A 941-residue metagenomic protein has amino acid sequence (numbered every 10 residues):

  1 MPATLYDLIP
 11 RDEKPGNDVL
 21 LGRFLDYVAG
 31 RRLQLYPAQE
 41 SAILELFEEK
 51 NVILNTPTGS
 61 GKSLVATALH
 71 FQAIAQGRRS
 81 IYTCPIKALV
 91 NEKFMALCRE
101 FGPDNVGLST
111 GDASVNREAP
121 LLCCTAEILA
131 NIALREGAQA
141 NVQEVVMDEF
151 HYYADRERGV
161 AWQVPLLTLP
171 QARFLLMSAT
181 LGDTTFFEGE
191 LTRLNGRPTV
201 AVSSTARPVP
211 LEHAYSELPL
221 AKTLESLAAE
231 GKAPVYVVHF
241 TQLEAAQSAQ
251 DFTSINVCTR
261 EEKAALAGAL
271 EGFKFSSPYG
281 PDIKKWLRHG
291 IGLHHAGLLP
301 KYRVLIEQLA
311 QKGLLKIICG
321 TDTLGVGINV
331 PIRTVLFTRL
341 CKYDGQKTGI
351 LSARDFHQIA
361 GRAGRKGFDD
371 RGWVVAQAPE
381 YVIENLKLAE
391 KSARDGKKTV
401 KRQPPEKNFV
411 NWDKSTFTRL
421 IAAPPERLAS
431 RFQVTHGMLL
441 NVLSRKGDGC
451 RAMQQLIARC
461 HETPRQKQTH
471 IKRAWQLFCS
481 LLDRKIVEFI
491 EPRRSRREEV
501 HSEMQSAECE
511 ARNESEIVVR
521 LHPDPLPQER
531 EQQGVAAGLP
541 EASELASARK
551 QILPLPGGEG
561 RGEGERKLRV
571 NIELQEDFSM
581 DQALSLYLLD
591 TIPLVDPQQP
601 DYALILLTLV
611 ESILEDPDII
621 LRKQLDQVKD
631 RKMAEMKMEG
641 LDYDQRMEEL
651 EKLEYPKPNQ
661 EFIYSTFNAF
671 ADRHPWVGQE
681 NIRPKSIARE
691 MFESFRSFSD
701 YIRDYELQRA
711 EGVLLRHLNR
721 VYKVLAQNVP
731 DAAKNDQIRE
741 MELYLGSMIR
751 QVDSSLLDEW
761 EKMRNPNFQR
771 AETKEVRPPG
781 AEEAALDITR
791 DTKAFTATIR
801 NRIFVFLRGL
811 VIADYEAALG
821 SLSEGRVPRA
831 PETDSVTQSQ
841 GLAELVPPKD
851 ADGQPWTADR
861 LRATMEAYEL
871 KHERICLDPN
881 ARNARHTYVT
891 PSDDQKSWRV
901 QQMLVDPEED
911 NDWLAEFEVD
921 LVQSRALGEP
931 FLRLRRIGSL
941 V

Functional and structural regions predicted by a protein language model:
M1-L44, E48-V52, R260-R288: Helicase-associated low-complexity/disordered flanking segments
L25, L33-P208, S216, P234-H239 (+1 more regions): Conserved P-loop/Walker A NTP-binding site and adjacent catalytic elements of P-loop NTPases
I81-T83, N91, C98-G107, Q242-I317 (+2 more regions): Conserved C-terminal RecA-like helicase domain
E118-A133, H289-P300, A310-N329: Conserved two-lobed SF2 helicase motor
S216-F240, Q247, V304-K312: Conserved interdomain hinge at the start of the Helicase C-terminal
G292, K312, P404-V518, Q528 (+7 more regions): Non-catalytic terminal extensions of ATP-dependent helicases
I317, L324-C341, G372-V375: A short beta-strand element within the Helicase C-terminal
C341, S352-E390: Conserved segment of the helicase C-terminal RecA-like domain
